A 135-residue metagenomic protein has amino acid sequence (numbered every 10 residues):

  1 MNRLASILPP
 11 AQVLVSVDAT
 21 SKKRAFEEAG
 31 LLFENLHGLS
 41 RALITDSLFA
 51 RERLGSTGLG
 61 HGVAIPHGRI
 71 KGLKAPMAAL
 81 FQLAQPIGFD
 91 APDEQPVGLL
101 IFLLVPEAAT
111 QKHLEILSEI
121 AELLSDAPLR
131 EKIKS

Functional and structural regions predicted by a protein language model:
M1-S135: Cytosolic covalent-transfer regions centered on His/Cys nucleophiles that carry phosphoryl or persulfide groups
